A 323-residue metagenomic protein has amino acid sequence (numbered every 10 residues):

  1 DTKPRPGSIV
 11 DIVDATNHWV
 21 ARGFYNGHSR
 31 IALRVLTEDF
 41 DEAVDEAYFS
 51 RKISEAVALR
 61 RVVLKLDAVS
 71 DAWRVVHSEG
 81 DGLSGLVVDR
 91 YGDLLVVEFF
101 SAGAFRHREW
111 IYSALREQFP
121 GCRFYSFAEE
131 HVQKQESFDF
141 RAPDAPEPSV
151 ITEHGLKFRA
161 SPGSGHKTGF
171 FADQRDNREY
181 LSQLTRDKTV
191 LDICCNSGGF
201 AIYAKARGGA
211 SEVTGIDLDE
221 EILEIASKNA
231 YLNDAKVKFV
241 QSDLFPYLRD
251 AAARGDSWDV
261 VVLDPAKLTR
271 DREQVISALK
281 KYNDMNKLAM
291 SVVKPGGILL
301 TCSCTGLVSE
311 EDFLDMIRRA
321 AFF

Functional and structural regions predicted by a protein language model:
D1-G92: Non-catalytic accessory regions of SAM-dependent methyltransferases
H18, S29, G103-F105, H166: Short, surface-exposed beta-strand-loop junctions and turns on beta-sheet-rich folds
A47-R51, E55-V62, D67, P120-E136 (+1 more regions): A short, charged
V76-D89, F105-F171, E179: Non-catalytic substrate-recognition/targeting regions of SAM-dependent transferases
G92-F105: A short interface-forming secondary-structure element
P143-F323: Rossmann-like S-adenosyl-L-methionine
